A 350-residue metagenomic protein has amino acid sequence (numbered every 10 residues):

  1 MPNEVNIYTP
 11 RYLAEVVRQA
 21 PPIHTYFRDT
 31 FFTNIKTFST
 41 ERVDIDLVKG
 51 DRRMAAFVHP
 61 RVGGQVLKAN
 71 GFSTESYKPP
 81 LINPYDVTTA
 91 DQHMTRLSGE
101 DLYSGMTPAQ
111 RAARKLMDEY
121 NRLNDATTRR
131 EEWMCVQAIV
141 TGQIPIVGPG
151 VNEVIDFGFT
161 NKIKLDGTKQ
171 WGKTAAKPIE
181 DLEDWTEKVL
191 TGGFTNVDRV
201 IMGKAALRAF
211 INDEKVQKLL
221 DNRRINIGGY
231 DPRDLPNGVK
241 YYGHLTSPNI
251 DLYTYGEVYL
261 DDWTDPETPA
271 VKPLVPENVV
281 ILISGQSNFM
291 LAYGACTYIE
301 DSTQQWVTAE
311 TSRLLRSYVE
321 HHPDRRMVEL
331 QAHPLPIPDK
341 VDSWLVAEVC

Functional and structural regions predicted by a protein language model:
M1-V43, I337-C350: N-terminal alpha-helical "arm" segments
R28-T30, E183-E187, S312-L314: Short alpha-helical segments and helix-capping/turn motifs at coil-helix boundaries
T33-L102: Assembly/oligomerization interface modules of large self-assembling protein complexes
V43, R53, V154-N161, T168: Extended, non-catalytic scaffold segments that flank or surround catalytic motifs
I82-T160, D181, E187-R208, D324-L330: Long, contiguous amphipathic alpha-helices that act as assembly "spine/axial" helices in icosahedral shell and virion
L165-E180: A surface/extracellular/periplasmic glyco- and lipid-processing/surface-interacting theme
E180-V239: Ordered core of a single globular domain
Q217-C350: Sequence/fold signature of self-assembling virion shell proteins
